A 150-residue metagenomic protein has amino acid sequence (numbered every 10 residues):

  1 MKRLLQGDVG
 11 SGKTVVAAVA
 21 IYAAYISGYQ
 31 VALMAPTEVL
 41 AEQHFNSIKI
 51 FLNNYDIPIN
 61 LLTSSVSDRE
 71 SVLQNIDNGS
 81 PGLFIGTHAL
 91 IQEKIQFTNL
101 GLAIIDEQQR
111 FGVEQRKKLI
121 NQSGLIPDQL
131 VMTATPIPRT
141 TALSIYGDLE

Functional and structural regions predicted by a protein language model:
M1-G7: Conserved pre-motif I regulatory segment
K2, V16-F45, N53-P58: Conserved SF1/SF2 helicase motif Ia
Q6, G86, I104-D106: Hydrophobic residues in beta-strands of the RecA-like P-loop NTPase core, especially within AAA+ ATPase
D8, P36, M132-A134: P-loop (Walker A) phosphate-binding loop of NTP-binding proteins
V9, T37, I85, G112: Conserved hydrophobic/aromatic pocket- or pore-lining residues that grip, position, or stack substrates in active sites
G12, E42-F45, F97-E150: Post-DEXD/H (motif II) to motif III coupling segment of the RecA-like Helicase ATP-binding lobe
G12, G28-Y29, D56, G79 (+1 more regions): Glycine-centered short loops/turns at secondary-structure junctions
I50, T63-F84, I91-L100: Conserved motor-coupling elements within RecA-like helicase/translocase cores
